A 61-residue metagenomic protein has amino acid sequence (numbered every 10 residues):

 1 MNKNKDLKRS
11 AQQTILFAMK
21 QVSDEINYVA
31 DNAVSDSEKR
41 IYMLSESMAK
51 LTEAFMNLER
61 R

Functional and structural regions predicted by a protein language model:
M1-L16: Short, charge/polar-rich alpha-helical segments
F17-R61: Short, charge-rich amphipathic interface segments used for partner binding and complex assembly
